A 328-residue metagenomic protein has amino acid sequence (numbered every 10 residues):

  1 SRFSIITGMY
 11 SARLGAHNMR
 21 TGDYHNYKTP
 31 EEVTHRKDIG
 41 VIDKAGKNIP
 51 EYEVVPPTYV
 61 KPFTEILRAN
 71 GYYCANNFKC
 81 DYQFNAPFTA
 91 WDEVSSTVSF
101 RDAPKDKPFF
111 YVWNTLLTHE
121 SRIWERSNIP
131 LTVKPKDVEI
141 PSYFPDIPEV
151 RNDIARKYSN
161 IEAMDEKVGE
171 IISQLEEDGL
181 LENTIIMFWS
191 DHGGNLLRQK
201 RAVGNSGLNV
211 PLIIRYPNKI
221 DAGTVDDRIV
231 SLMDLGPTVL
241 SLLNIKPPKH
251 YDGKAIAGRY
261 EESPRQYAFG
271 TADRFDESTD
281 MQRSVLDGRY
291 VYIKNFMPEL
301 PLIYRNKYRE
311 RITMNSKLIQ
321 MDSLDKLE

Functional and structural regions predicted by a protein language model:
S1-T58, Y72: Active-site segment of extracytoplasmic enzymes that catalyze sulfate/phosphate-ester chemistry
A12-G15, E120, G194-L197, E262-Y267: Secretory-pathway/luminal and periplasmic proteins that interact with or process carbohydrate-rich
M19, Y27-K28, H35-D38, I42-D43 (+8 more regions): Active-site-proximal cap/lid insertion segments
F63: Short active-site alpha-helical segment characteristic of glycosyltransferases and processive polysaccharide synthases
G71-C74, V291: Residue-level detector of anion-binding/catalytic polar loops
F88-A103, A272-D276: A Trp-anchored, charged/polar loop motif used as the substrate-binding/catalytic surface of acyl/ester-handling
K254-Y260, P264-T271: Polar, glycine-rich mid-to-C-terminal structural blocks that act as macromolecule-binding/assembly scaffolds
E277-T279, D287: Extended ligand-binding clefts on enzyme/binding-domain cores
